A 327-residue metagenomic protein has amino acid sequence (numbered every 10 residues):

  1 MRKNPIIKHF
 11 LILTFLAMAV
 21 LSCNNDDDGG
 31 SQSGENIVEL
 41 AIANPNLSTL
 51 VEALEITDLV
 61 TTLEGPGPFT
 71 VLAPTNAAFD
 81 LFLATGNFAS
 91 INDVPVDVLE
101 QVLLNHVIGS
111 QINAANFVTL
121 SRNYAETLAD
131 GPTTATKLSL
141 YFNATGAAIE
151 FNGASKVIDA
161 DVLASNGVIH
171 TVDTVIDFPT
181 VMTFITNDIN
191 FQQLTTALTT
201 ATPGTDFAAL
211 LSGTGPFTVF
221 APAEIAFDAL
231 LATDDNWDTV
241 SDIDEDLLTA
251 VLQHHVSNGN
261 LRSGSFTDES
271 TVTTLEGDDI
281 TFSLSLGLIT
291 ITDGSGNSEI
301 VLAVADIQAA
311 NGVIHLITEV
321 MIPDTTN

Functional and structural regions predicted by a protein language model:
M1-L21: Sec-dependent bacterial lipoprotein signal peptides
H9, C23-N327: Mature, structured domains of secreted/extracytosolic soluble proteins
